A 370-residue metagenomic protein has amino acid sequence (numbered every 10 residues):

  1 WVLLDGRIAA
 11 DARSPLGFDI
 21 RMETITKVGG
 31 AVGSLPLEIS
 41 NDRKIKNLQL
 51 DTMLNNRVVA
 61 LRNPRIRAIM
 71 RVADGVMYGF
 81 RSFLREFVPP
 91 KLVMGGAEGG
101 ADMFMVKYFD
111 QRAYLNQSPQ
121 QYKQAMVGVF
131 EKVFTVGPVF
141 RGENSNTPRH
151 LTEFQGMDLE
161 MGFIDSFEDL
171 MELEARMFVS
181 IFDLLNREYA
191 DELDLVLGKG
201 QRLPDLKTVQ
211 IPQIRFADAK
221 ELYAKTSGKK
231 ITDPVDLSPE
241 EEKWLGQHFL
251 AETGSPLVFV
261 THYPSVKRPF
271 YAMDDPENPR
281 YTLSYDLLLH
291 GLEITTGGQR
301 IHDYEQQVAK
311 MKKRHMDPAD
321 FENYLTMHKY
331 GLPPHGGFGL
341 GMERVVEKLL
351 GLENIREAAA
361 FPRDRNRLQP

Functional and structural regions predicted by a protein language model:
W1-I164, T326, E347: Class II aminoacyl-tRNA synthetase-like tRNA-binding/catalytic domains
P36-N41, A73, V88-L92, G137-P138 (+6 more regions): Short coil/turn segments at secondary-structure boundaries
R57, G79-F83, S118-Q121, A125-K132 (+11 more regions): Generic, well-ordered alpha-helical scaffold segments in large soluble proteins
L61, F104, L115, L203 (+3 more regions): Short clusters of hydrophobic/aromatic residues that line enzyme substrate/ligand-binding pockets
M70, A113, M126, E160-M171 (+7 more regions): Hydrophobic alpha-helical scaffolding
V72-V76, S166-L173, M177, E241 (+1 more regions): Short amphipathic alpha-helical segments
A97-M103, R176-H290, K313-L332: Metal-assisted phosphate- and nucleotidyl-transfer catalytic regions
G128-P138, L151-S166, L173, S255-P370: TRNA-recognition modules of translation machinery and tRNA-sensing kinases, especially anticodon-binding
